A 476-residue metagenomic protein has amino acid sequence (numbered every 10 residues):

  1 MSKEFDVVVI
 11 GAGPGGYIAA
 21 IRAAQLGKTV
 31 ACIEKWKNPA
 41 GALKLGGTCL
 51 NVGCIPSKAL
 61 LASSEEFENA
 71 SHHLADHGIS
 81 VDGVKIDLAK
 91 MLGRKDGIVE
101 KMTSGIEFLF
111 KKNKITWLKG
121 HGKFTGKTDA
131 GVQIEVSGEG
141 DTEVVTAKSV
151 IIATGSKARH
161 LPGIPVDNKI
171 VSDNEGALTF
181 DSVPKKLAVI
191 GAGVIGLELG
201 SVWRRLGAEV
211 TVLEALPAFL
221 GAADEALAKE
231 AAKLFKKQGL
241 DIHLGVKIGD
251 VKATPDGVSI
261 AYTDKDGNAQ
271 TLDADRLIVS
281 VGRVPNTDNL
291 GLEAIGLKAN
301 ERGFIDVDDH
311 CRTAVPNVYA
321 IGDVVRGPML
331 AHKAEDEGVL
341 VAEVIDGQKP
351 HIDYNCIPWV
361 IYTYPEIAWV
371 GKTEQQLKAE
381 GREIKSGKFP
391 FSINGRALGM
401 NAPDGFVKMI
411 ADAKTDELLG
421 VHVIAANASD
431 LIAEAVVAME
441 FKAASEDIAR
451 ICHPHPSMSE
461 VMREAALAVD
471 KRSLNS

Functional and structural regions predicted by a protein language model:
S2-F5, I21-V183, T211, L216-L220 (+6 more regions): Glycine-rich flavin
S2-G13, V183-G193: Beta1/beta-strand and adjacent pyrophosphate-binding region of the FAD-binding site in flavoprotein oxidoreductases
V8-I10, G122, V144-G155, V189-I190 (+3 more regions): Short hydrophobic core segments
I10-L43, I55, A59-E66, D346 (+3 more regions): Flexible, glycine-rich terminal cap/loop adjacent to redox cofactors in electron-transfer oxidoreductases
G16, G196-L197: N-terminal Rossmann-fold NAD(P) dinucleotide-binding loop
A20, A24, G200, R204-R205: Gly/Ala-rich phosphate-binding loop of Rossmann-like dinucleotide-binding domains, activating on the conserved
D167-P184, T271-I345, A449: FAD-site-proximal beta/loop scaffold in flavoenzymes
